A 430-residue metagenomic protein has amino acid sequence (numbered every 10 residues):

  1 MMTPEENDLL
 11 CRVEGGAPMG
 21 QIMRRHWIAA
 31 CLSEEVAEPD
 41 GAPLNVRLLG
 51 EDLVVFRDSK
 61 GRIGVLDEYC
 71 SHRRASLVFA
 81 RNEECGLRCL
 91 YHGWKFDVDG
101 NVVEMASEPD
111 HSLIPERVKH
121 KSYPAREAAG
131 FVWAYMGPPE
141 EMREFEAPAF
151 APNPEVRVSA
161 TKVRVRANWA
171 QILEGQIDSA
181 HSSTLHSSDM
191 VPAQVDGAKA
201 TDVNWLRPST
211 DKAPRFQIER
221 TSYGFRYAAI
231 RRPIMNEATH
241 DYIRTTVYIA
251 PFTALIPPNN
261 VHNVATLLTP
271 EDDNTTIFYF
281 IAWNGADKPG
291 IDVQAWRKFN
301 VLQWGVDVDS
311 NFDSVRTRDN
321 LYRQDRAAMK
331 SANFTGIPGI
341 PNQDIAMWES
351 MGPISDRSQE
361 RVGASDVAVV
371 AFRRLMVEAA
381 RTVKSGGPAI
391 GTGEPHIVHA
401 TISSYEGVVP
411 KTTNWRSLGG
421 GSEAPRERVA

Functional and structural regions predicted by a protein language model:
M1-D52: Zn-dependent metallo-beta-lactamase
M1-R12, R47, R73-R88, D202-N236: N-terminal short leaders/motifs
M2-P4, P18-I22, V102-I114, F278-Y279 (+1 more regions): Short, charge-rich amphipathic segments
R12-M19, S112, H120-S122, P148-F150 (+2 more regions): Intrinsically disordered, low-complexity boundary segments flanking structured domains
R24, K119, R126-A128, H262 (+1 more regions): A short, structural micro-pattern
W27-C31, V54, G64, F131-W133 (+2 more regions): Ordered hydrophobic segments in well-structured contexts
C31-V158, A213-Q217, E237-Y242, I354 (+1 more regions): Rieske [2Fe-2S] iron-sulfur-binding domain
A37-E38, R62, P139-A430: C-terminal catalytic domain of Rieske-type non-heme iron oxygenases
